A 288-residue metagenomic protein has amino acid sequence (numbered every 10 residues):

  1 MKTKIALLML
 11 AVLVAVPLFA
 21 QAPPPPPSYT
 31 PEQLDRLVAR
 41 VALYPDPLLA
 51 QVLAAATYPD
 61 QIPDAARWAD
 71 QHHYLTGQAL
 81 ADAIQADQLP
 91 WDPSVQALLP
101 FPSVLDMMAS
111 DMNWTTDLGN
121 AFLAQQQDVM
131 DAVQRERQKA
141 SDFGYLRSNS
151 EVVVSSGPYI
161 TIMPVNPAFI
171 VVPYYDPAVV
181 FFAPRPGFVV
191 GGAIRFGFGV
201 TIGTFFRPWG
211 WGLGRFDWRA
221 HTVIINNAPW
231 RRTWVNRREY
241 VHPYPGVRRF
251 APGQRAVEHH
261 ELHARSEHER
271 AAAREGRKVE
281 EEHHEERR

Functional and structural regions predicted by a protein language model:
M1-L7: Bacterial N-terminal signal peptides that target proteins for export
L8-P17: Bacterial N-terminal signal peptides
L18-A22: Boundary at the C-terminal end of the N-terminal hydrophobic targeting segment
P23-V41: Short N-terminal segments immediately surrounding and downstream of signal-peptide cleavage
V38-V41, Q51-L53, L105-M108: Short alpha-helical scaffolding segments that buttress acidic/His motifs in well-ordered protein cores
P59-Y159: Mature extracellular/secreted ectodomains of secretory-pathway proteins
V129-A132, E136-Q138, D142-R288: Low-complexity, repeat-rich tail regions
